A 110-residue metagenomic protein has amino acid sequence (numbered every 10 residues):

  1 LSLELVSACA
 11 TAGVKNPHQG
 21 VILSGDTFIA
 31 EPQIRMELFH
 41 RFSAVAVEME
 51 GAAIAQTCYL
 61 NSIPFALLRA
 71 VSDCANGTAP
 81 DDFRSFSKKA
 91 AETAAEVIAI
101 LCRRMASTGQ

Functional and structural regions predicted by a protein language model:
L1-Q110: Glycine-rich phosphate- or other oxyanion-binding loops that anchor nucleotides, phosphorylated ligands
